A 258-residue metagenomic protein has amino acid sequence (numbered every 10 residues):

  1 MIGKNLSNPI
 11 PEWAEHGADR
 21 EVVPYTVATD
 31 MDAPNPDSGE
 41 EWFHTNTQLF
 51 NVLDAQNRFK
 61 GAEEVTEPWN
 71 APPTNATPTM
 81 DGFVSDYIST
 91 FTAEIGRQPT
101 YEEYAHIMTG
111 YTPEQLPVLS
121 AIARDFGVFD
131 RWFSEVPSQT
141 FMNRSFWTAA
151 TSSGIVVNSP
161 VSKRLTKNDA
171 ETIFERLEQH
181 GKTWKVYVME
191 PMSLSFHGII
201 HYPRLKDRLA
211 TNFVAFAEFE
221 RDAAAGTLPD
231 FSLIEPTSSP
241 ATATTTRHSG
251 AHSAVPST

Functional and structural regions predicted by a protein language model:
M1-T258: N-terminal pro-sequences and low-complexity stem/linker regions of secreted or lumenal proteins
